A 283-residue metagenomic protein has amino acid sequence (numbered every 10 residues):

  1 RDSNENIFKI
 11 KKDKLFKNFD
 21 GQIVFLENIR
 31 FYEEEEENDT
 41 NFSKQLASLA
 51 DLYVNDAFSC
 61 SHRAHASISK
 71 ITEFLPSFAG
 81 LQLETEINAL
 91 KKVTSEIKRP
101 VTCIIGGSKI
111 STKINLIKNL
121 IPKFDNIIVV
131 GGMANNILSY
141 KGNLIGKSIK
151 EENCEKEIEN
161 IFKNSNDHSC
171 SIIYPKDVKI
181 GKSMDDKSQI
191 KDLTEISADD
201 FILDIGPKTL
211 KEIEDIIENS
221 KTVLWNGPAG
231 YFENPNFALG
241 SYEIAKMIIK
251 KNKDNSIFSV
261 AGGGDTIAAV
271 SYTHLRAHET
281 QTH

Functional and structural regions predicted by a protein language model:
R1-R276: Active-site loop-to-helix "anion-binding N-cap" substructures in soluble metabolic enzymes
A277-H283: A short, hydrophobic C-terminal helix/tail in secreted or cell-surface proteins
